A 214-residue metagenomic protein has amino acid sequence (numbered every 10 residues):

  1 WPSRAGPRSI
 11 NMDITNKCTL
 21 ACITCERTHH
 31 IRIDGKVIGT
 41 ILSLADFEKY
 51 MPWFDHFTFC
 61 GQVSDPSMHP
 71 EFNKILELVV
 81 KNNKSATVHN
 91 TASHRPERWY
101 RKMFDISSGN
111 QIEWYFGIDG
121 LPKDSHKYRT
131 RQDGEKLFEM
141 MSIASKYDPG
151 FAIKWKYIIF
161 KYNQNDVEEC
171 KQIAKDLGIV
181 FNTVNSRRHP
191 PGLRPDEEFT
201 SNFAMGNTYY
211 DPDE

Functional and structural regions predicted by a protein language model:
W1-E113, K127-E135, E139, K146 (+1 more regions): Conserved alpha-helical substructure of the radical SAM core
W53-G61, V80, S85-T87, S108-I118 (+1 more regions): Conserved C-terminal portion of the radical SAM core fold that forms the substrate/S-adenosylmethionine-binding
D124: Conserved beta-strand positions that form and line the central face of beta-propeller blades
